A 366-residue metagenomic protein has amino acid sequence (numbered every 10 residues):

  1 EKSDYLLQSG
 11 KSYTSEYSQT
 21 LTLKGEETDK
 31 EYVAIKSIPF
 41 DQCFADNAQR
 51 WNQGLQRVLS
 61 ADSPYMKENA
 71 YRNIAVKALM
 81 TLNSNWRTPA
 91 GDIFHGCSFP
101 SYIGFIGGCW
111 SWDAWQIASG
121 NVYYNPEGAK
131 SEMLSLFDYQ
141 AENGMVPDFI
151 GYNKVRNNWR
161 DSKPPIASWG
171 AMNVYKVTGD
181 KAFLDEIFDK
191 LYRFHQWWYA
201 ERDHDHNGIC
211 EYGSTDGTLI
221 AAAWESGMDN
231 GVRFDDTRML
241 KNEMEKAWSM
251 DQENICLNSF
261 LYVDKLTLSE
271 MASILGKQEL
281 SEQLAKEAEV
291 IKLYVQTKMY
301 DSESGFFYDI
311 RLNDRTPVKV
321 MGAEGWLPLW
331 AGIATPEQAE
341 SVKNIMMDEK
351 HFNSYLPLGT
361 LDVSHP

Functional and structural regions predicted by a protein language model:
E1-G107, A182-F183, Y192-Y199, A272-S273 (+1 more regions): Acidic/polar, glycine-enriched structural segments that form the non-catalytic walls/loops of the carbohydrate-binding
K2-D4, W115-Q116, N313: Short alpha-helical segments and helix-capping/turn motifs at coil-helix boundaries
Y5-F40, I103, P147-I166, M172-K176 (+3 more regions): The feature captures the catalytic groove of carbohydrate-active enzymes
L21, Y65-G108, E132-N157, N207-E253 (+1 more regions): Extended glycan-interaction surfaces of carbohydrate-active proteins
R57-N69, A114-E127, I166-F183, W197 (+2 more regions): Well-ordered alpha-helical scaffold segments within catalytic/enzyme domains
N73, F105-Q116, Y124, N158-I166 (+3 more regions): Aromatic- and histidine-enriched alpha-helix N-cap/loop-to-helix transition segments that scaffold the rims
K77-S84, S135, K190-H204, F260 (+3 more regions): Alpha-helical scaffold segments in carbohydrate-active enzymes
K130, D185-F188, Y192, E282-A285 (+1 more regions): Conserved positions within tetratricopeptide repeat
